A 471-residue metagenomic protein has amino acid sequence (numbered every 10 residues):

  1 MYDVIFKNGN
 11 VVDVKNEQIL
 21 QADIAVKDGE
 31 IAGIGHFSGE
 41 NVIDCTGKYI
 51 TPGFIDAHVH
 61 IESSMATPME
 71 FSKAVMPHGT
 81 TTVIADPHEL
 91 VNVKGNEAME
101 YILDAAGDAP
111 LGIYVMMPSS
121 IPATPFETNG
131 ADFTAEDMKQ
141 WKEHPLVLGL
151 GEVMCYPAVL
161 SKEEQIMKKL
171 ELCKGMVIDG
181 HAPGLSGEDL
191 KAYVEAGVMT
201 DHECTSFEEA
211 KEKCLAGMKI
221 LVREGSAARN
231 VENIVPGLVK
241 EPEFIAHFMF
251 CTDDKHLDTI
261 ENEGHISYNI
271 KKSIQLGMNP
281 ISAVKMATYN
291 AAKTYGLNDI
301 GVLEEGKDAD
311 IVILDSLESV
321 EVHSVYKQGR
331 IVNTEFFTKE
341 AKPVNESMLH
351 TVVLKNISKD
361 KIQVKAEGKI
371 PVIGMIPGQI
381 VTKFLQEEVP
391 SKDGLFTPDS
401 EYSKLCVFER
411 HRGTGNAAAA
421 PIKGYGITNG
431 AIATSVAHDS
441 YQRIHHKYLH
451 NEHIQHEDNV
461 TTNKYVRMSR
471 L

Functional and structural regions predicted by a protein language model:
M1-A22, V26-K27, G35, M76-H78 (+2 more regions): Active-site microenvironment of metallo-dependent hydrolases
Y2-N8, F37-A85: Replace "His-x-His-based motif
D3-V4, N41, T81-V83, L111-Y114 (+10 more regions): Structural motif
D56-T67, P122-A135, M199, E203: Active-site mouth loops of central-metabolism enzymes
H60-E62, H88-L90, P118-A123, E152-Y156 (+4 more regions): Active-site beta-loop-alpha junctions enriched in small/polar residues
S72-V177, E241-P242: Divalent-metal coordination cores built from histidine and acidic residues
D132-G151, A158-V222, R229-F250, E261-Q275 (+2 more regions): Histidine/acidic residue-rich metal-binding segments in metalloenzymes
